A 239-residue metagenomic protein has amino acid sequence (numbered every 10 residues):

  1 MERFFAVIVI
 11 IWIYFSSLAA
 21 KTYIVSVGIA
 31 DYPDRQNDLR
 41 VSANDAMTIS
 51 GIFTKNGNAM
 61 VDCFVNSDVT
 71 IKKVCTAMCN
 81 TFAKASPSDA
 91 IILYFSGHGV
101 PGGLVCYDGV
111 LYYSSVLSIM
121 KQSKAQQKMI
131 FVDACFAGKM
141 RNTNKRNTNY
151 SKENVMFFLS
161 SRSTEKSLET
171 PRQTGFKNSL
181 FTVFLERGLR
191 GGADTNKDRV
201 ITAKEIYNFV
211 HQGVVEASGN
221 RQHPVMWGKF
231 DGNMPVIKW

Functional and structural regions predicted by a protein language model:
E2-R3, L18-W239: Cysteine endopeptidase catalytic domains of the caspase/legumain-like
A6-S16: Bacterial N-terminal signal peptides
